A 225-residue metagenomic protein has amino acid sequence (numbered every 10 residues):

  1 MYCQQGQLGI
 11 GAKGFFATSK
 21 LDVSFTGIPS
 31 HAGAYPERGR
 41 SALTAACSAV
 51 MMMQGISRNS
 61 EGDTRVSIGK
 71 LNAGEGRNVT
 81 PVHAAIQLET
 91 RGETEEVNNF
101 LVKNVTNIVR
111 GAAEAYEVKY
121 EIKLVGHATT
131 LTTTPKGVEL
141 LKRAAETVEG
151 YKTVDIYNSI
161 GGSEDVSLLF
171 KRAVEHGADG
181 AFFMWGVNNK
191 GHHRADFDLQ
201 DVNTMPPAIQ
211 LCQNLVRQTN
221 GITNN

Functional and structural regions predicted by a protein language model:
M1-V66, K70, E75-T80: Histidine/acidic-residue-rich, glycine-tolerant segments that coordinate divalent metal ions
G9-A42, E96-E149: Metal-dependent peptidase/peptidase-like ectodomains
T26-I28, R91-E93, G186-N188: Solvent-exposed residues in well-ordered beta-strands and their adjoining turns, especially edge/terminal strands
I28, A49-S60, G74, Q87 (+5 more regions): Change "in soluble alpha/beta enzymes" to "in soluble alpha/beta proteins
T44, V50-R58, K123, T129-W185: Active-site-adjacent substrate-binding region of metalloamidase/peptidase-like peptide-processing proteins
A45, M53-G55, N104-N107, G180-N225: His/Asp/Glu-rich mid-to-C-terminal helical/loop segments that flank catalytic regions of hydrolases
S57-R65, E114-K123, K152-S159, G221-N225: Flexible, glycine/charged-enriched surface loops at secondary-structure junctions
R77-K103: A conserved active-site cap/scaffold subdomain adjacent to cofactor or substrate pockets
